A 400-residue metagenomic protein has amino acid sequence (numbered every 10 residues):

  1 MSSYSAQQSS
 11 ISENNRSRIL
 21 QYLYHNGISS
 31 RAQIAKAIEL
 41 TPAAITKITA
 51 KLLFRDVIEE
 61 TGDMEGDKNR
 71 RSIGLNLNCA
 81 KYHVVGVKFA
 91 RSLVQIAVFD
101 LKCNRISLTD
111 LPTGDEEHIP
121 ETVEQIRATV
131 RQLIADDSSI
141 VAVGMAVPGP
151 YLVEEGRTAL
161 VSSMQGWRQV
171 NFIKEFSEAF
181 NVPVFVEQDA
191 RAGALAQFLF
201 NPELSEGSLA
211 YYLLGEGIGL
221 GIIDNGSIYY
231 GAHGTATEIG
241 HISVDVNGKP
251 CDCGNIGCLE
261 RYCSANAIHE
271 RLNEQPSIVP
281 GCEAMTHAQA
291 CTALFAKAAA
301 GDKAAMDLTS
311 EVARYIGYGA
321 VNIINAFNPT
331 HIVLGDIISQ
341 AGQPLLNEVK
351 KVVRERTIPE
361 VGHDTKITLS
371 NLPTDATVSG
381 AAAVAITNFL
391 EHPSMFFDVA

Functional and structural regions predicted by a protein language model:
M1-N69, N76-S139, N247, N255 (+1 more regions): ATP-binding/phosphotransfer module of carbohydrate and carboxylate kinases, centering on a glycine-rich
H25-N26, K102, M164, F200 (+1 more regions): Short helix-capping/turn signature of helix-turn-helix
V84-K88, I140-G144, L209-L213, G219-G221: Short glycine-aspartate micro-motif
D100, V153, I223-D224: Short, acidic, Ser/Thr-enriched surface-loop or helix-capping motifs
R105-S208, P344-E355: Glycine-rich phosphate-binding loop and adjoining helix at the ATP-binding site of ATP-dependent phosphoryl-transfer
L108-D110, H118-T122, W167-R168, E175-A300: Glycine/GP-enriched mid-protein hinge/lid loop-to-helix segment characteristic of carbohydrate kinases
P150-V153, A192-A194, G219-L220, Y229 (+2 more regions): Short, active-site-adjacent cap segments at secondary-structure transitions
